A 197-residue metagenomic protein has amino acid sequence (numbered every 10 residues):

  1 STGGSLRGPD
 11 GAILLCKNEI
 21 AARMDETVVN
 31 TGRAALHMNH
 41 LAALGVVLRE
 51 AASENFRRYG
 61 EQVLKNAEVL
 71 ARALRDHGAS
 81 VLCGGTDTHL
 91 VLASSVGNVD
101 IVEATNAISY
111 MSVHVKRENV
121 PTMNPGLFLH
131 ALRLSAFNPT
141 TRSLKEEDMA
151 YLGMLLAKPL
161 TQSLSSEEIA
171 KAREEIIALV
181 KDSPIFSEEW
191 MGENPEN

Functional and structural regions predicted by a protein language model:
S1-N98, L179: Active-site C-terminal subdomain of aminotransferase-like
N18, N30, E50-S53, G97 (+5 more regions): Short, well-ordered loop/turn and helix-capping segments at boundaries between secondary-structure elements and domains
M24, G45, T105, G153 (+1 more regions): A generic alpha-helix structural signal
H37, R57, D76, S80 (+3 more regions): Intrinsically disordered or highly flexible coil/loop and linker segments, enriched in small and charged/polar residues
K65, G126-N197: PLP-dependent enzyme catalytic core of the Aspartate aminotransferase-like
V69-H77, E103-M111, G153-L155, P159: Generic non-transmembrane alpha-helical segments
S80-E146, E193-N197: Conserved PLP-binding catalytic core of the aspartate aminotransferase-like
